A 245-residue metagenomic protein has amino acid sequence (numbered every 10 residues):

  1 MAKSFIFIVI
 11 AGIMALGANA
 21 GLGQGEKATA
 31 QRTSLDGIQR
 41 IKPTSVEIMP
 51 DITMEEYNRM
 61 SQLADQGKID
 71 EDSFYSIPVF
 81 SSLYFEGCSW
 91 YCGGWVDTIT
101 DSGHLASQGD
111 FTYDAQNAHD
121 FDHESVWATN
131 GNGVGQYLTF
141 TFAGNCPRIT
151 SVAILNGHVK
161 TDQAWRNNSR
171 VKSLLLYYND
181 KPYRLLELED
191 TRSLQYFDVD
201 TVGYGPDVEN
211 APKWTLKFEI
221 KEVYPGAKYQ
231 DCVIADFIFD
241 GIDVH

Functional and structural regions predicted by a protein language model:
M1-I6: Positively charged n-region of N-terminal signal peptides that target proteins for export
I8-G17: Bacterial N-terminal signal peptides
N19-G23: Sec/Tat signal peptide C-region and signal peptidase I cleavage site
G25-N58, Q62, N132-Y137, H158-H245: Trp- and acidic/polar-enriched beta-sheet ligand-binding modules for extracellular glycan and matrix recognition
G25-T141, D243-H245: Disordered, acidic Ser/Thr/Pro-rich linker "stalks" and the adjacent N-terminal cap of the next globular domain
G133-G135, G144-A153, K213: Extended extracellular/luminal ectodomain segments enriched in beta-structured repeat modules
F142-A143, Y177: Core beta-strand residues in small-molecule sensory/regulatory alpha/beta domains
